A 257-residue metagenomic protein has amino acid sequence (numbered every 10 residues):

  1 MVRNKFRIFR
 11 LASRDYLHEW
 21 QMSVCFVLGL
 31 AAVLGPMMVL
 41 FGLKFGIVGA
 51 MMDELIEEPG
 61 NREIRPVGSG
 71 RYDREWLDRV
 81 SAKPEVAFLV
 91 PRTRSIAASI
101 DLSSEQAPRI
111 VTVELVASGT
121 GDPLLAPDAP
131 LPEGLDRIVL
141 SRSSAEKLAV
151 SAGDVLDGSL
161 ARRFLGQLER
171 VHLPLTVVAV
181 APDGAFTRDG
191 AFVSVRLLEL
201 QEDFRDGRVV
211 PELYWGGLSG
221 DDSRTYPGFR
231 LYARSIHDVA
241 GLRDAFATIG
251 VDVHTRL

Functional and structural regions predicted by a protein language model:
M1-M37: N-terminal Sec/SRP start-transfer signal
Y16, V80-S81, F246: Hydrophobic C-terminal alpha-helix "anchor/cap" residues
L34-G60: Alpha-helical transmembrane segments
M52-S103, R109-T112, H237: Membrane-proximal extracellular/periplasmic loop immediately following the first transmembrane helix
P84, V113, L175-A179: Small-residue-enriched segments and motifs
P91-G134, F192-L200: The feature marks short, hydrophobic/small-residue-biased sequence motifs that occur predominantly
S118-K147, S151-G158: Diglycine-centered glycine-rich loop/turn motifs
P123-A126, V150-H254: Basic-flanked hydrophobic alpha-helices used for secretion and membrane insertion
